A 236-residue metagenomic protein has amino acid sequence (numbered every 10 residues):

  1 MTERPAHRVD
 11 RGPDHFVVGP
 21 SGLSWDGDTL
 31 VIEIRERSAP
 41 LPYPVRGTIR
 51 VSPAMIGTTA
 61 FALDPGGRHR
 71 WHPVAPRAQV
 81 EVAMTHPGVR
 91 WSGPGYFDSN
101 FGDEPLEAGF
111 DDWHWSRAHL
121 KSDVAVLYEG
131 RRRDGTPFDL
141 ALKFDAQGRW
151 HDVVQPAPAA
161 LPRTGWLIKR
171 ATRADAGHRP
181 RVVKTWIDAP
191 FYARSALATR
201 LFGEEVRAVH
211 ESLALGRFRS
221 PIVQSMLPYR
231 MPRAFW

Functional and structural regions predicted by a protein language model:
M1-W236: Structured soluble/peripheral alpha/beta segments that form catalytic or ligand/cofactor-binding pockets
